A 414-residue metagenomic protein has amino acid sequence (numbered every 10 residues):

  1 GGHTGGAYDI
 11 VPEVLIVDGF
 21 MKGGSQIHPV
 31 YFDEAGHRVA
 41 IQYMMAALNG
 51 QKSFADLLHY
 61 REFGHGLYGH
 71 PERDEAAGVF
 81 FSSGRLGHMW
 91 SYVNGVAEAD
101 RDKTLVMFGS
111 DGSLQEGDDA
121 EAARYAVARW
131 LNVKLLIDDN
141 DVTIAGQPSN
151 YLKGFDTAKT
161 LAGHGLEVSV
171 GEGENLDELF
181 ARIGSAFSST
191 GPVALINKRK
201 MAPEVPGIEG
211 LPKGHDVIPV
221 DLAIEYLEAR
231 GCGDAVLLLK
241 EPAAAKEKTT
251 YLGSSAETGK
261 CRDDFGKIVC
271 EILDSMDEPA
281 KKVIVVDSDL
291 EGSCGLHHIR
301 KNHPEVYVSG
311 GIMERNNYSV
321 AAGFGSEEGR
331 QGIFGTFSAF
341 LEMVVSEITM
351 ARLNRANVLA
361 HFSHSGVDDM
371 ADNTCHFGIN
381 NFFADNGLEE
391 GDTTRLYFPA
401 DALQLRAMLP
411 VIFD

Functional and structural regions predicted by a protein language model:
G1-V11, Y31-H37, P71-W90, S110-L114 (+6 more regions): Active-site nucleophile and cofactor-binding loops and adjacent substrate-binding regions of central metabolic enzymes
H3-A128, L296, G378-N381: Cofactor-binding active-site loop characterized by glycine-rich and histidine/acidic residues
Y43-A47, G117-E121, A145-N150, F180-R182 (+6 more regions): Short acidic, glycine/serine/threonine-rich loops at helix termini
Q51-F63, V127-D139, G163, V308-S309 (+2 more regions): A glycine-rich helix N-cap at a beta->alpha junction
G78-F80, A128-K153, A158, H164-G165: A short, conserved beta-to-alpha structural element at the edge of catalytic cores that scaffolds binding
R101-L105, S149-R182, N354-A356, H364-D414: Conserved thiamine diphosphate
K159-E167, L176-Y251: Glycine/aspartate-rich loop-and-adjacent alpha/beta segment that forms the canonical ThDP
A235-L341, L353: Non-catalytic terminal/interface segments that mediate subunit docking, oligomerization, and allosteric communication
